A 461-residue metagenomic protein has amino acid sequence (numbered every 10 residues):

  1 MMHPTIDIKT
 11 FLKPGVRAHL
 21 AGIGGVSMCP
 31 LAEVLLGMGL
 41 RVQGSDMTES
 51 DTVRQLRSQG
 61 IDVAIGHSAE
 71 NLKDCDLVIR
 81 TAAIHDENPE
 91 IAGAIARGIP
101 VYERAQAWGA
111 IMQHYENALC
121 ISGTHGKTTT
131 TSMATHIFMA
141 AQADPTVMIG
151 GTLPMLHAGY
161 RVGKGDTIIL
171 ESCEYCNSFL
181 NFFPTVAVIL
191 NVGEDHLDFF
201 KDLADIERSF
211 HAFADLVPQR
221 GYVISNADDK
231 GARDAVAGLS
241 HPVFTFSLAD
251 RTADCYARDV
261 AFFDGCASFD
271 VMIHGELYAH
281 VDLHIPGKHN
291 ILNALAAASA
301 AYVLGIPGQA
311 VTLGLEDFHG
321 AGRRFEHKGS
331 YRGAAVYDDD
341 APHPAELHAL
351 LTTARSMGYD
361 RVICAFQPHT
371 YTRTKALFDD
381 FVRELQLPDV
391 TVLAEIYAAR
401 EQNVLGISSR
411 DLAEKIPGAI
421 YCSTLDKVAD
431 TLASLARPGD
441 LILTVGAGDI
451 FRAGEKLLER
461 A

Functional and structural regions predicted by a protein language model:
M1-E103, A107, Y222, K230 (+4 more regions): N-terminal leader/targeting and accessory segments in enzymes
H3-P4, T10-H19, S27, L31-M38 (+2 more regions): Nucleotide phosphate-binding/pyrophosphate-handling subdomain across enzymes that bind or process nucleotide phosphates
K9, V34-L40, R57, N71 (+5 more regions): Phosphate-binding loop of NTP-binding sites
L40-M47, V223-A227, I363-Q367, P388-A398: Short internal beta-strands
S45-D46, A64-H67, E103-G109, M148-I149 (+4 more regions): Beta-strand->loop->alpha-helix junctions that form or flank phosphate-binding loops in nucleotide-handling enzymes
F381-P438: C-terminal helical cap/extension that packs against the catalytic core of soluble nucleotide-cofactor enzymes
K427-L458: A glycine-rich beta-strand to alpha-helix segment that forms a phosphate/ribose-binding loop at ligand/cofactor sites
